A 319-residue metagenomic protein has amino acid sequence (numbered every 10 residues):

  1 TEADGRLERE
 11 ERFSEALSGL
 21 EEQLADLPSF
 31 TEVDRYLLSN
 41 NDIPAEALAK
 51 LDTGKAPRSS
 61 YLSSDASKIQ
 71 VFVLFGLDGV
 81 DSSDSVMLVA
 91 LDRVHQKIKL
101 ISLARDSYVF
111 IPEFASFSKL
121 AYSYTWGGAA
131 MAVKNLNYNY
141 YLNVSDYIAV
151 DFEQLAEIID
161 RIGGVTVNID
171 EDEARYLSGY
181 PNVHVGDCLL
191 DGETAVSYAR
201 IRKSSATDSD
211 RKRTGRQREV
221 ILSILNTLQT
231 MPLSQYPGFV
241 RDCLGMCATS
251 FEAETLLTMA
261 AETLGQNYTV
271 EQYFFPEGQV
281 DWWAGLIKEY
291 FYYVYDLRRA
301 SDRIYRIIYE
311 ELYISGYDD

Functional and structural regions predicted by a protein language model:
E2-D319: Non-catalytic, solvent-exposed segments at the cell envelope interface
